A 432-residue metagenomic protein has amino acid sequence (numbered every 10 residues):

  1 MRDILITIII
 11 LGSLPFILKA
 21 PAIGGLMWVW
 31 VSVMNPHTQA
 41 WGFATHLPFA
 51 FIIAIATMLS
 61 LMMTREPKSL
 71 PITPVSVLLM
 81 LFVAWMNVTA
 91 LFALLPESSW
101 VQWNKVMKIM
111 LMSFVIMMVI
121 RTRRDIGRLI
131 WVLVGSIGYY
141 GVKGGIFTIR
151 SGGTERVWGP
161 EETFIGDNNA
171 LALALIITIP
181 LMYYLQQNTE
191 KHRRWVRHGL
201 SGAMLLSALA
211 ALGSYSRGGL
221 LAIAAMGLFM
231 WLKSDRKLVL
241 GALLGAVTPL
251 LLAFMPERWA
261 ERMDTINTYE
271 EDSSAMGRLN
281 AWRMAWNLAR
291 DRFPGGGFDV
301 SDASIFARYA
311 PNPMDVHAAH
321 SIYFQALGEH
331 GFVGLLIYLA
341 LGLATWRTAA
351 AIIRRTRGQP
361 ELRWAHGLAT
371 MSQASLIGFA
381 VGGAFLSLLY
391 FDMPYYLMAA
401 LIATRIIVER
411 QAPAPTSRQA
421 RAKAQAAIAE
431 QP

Functional and structural regions predicted by a protein language model:
M1-D3, A44-F51, Q102, V106 (+4 more regions): Membrane-interface micro-motifs in multi-pass membrane enzymes
M1-V88, E97, V101, R123-W131 (+5 more regions): Transmembrane signal-anchor hairpin modules in multi-pass inner-membrane enzymes, especially those that act on
I8-I17, T57, M80-L91, K108-M112 (+6 more regions): Alpha-helical transmembrane segments of multi-pass inner-membrane proteins
H37-F43, G159-L171, S274-G277: Short aromatic-rich membrane-water interface segments that cap or initiate transmembrane helices in multi-pass membrane
H37-T45, T89-F92, S113-I120, G141-I149 (+4 more regions): Juxtamembrane membrane-interface segments at transmembrane alpha-helix termini
W41-G42, F92-V101, L212-G213, F385-L388: Membrane-interface helix caps and helix-loop-helix hairpins in membrane proteins
T154, W158, E162, I266-H330 (+2 more regions): Long extracytoplasmic/lumenal interhelical loops at the membrane interface of multi-pass membrane proteins
H330-L376, Y396, A400-L401, I406: Hydrophobic transmembrane alpha-helices and their immediate junctions
